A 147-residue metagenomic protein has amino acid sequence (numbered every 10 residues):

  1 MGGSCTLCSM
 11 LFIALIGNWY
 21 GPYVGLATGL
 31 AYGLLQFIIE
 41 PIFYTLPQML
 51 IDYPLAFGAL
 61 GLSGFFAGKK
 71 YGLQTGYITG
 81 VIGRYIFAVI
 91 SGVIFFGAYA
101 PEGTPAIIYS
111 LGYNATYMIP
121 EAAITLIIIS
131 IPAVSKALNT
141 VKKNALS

Functional and structural regions predicted by a protein language model:
M1-C8, A31-F65, F96-P101: Interfacial aromatic-anchored transmembrane helix boundaries in multi-pass membrane proteins
M1-W19, Y23-A27: Hydrophobic transmembrane alpha-helices
G17, G25, G29, G33 (+7 more regions): Small-residue faces within membrane-embedded alpha-helices
N18-Y20, L62-K69, I131-T140: Structural signal for the C-terminal ends of transmembrane alpha-helices and the immediately following loop
G25-G29, T45, L73-G80, S110: Alpha-helical transmembrane segments and their helix-entry boundary regions
Q48-V93: Short helix-perturbing small/polar motifs within transmembrane alpha-helices
Q74, A106-S147: Alpha-helical transmembrane segments and their cytosolic interface
A88, G92-A100, I129-A137: Juxtamembrane/transmembrane-helix interface segments of polytopic membrane transporters
